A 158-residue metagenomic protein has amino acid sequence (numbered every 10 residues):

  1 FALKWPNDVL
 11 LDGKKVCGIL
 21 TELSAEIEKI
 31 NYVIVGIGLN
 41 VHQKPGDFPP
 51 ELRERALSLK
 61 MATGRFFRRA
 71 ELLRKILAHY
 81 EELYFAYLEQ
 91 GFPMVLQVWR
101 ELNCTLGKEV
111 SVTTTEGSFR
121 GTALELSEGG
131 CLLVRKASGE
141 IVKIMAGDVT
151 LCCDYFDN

Functional and structural regions predicted by a protein language model:
F1-W5: General beta-strand structural signal in soluble alpha/beta enzymes
D8: Conserved active-site carboxylates
L11-N158: Long, positively charged amphipathic alpha-helical accessory segments at protein N-termini or as interdomain linkers
